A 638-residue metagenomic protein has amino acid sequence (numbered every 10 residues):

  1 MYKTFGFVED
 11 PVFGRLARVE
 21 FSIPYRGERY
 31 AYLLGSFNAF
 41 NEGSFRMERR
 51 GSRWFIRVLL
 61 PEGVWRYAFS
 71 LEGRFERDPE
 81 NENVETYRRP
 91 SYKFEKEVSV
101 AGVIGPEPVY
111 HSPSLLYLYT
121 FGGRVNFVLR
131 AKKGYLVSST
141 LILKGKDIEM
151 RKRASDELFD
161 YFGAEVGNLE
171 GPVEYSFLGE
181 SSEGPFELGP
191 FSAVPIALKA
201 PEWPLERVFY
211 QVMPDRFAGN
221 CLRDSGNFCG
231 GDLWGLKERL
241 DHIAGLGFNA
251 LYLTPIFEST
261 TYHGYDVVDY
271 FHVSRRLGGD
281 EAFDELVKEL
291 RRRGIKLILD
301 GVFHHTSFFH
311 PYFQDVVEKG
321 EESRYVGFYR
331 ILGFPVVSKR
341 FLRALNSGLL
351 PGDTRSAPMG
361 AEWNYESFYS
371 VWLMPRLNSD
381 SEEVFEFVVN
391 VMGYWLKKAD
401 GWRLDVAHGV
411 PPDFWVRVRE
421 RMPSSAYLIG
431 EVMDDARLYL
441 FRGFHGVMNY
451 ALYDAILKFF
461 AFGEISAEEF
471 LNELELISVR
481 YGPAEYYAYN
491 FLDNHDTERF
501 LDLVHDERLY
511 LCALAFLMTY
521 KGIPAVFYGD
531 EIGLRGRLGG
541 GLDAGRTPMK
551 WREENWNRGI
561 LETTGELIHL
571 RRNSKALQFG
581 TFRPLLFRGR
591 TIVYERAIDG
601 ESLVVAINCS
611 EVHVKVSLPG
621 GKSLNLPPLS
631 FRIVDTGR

Functional and structural regions predicted by a protein language model:
M1-K3, I104-T120, G352: Short, compositionally biased P/S/T/A/G/V-rich stretches that sit at domain boundaries
Y2-K3, V8-V64, S70-V103, K133-E170 (+1 more regions): Aromatic-rich carbohydrate-binding modules that target alpha-glucans
R18-P24, R124-K132, V605-I607: Short edge beta-strand/loop segments characteristic of extracellular beta-sandwich folds
P204, N220-F228, R239, A455 (+2 more regions): Loop/helix patches that line or flank the sugar-binding groove of alpha-linked glycan CAZymes
V208-Y210, L251-L253, L297-L299, W402 (+4 more regions): Hydrophobic faces of well-ordered beta-strands that scaffold small-molecule active sites in alpha/beta enzyme cores
M213-N249, I256-L396, R417-R421, L438-Y439: Substrate-binding/active-site clefts of carbohydrate-active enzymes
V287, R291, H305, H310-V316 (+5 more regions): Active-site-proximal helices and loops of the catalytic beta/alpha 8
L624-R638: C-terminal beta-strand-rich structural cap/linker in extracellular carbohydrate-active enzymes
